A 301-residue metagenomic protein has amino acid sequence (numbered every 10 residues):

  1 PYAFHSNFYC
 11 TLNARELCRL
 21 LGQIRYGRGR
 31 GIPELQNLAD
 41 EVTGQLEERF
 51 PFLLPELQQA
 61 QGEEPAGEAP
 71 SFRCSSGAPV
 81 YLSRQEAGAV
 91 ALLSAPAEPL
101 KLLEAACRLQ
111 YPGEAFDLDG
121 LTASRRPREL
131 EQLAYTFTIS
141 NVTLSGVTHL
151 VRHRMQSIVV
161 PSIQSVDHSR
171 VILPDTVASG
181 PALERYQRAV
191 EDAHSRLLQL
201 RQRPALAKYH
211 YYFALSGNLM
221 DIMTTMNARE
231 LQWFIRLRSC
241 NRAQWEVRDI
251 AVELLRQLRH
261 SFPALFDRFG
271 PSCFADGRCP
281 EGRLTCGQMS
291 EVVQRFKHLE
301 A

Functional and structural regions predicted by a protein language model:
P1-A301: A conserved ligand/cofactor-binding region detector
